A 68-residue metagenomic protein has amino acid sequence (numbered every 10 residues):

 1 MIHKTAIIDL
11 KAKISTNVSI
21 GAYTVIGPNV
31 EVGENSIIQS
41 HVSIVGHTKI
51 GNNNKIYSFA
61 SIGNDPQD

Functional and structural regions predicted by a protein language model:
M1-K4: Extreme N-terminal starter segment of soluble prokaryotic enzymes
A6, A12, N17-I20, T24 (+7 more regions): A structural motif detector for beta-strand N-caps
